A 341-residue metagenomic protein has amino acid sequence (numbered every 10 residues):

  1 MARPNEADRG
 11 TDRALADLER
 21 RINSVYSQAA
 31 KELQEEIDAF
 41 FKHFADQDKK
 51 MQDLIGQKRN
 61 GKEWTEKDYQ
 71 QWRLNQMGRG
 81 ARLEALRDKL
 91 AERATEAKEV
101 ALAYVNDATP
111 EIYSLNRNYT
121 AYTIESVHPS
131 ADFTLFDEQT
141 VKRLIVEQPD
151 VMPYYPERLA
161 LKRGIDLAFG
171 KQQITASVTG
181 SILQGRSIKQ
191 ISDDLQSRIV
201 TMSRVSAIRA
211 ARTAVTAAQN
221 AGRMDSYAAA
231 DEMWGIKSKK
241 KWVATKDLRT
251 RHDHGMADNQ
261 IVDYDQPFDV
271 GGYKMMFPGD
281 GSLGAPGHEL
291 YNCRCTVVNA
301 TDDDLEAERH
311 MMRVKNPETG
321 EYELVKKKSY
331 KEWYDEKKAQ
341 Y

Functional and structural regions predicted by a protein language model:
M1-I199, A300-Y341: N-terminal leader/targeting and assembly helices and adjacent pre-domain segments
D194-R198, M202-A210: Charged, compositionally biased non-catalytic regions
V205-H310: Acidic, glycine-rich two-metal-ion catalytic cores of nucleic acid-processing enzymes
